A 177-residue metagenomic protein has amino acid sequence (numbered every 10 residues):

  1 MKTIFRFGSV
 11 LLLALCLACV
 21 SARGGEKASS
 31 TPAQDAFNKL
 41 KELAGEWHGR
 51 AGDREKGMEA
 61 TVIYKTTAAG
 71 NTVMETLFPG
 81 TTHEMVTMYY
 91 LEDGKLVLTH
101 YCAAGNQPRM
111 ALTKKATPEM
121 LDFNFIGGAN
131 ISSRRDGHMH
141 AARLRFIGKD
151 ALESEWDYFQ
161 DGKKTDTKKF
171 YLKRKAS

Functional and structural regions predicted by a protein language model:
M1-R6: Positively charged n-region of N-terminal signal peptides that target proteins for export
G8-A18: Bacterial N-terminal signal peptides
V20-R23: Sec/Tat signal peptide C-region and signal peptidase I cleavage site
G25-S177: Hydrophobic small-molecule pocket/channel-lining residues, especially in calycin-type beta-barrels
